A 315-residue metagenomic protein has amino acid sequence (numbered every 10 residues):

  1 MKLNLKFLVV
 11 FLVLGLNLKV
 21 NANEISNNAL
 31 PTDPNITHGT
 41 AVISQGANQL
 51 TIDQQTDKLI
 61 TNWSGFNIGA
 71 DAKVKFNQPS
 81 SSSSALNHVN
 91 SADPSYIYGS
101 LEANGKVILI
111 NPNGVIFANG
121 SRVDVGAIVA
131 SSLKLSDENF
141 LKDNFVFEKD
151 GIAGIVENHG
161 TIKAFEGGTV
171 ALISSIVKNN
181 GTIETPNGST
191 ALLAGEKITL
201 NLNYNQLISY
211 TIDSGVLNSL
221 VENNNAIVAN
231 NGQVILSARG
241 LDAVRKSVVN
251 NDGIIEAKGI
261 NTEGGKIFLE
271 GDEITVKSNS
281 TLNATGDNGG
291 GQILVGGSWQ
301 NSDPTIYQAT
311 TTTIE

Functional and structural regions predicted by a protein language model:
K2-E315: Extracellular and secretory-pathway beta-repeat/beta-biased strand scaffolds
